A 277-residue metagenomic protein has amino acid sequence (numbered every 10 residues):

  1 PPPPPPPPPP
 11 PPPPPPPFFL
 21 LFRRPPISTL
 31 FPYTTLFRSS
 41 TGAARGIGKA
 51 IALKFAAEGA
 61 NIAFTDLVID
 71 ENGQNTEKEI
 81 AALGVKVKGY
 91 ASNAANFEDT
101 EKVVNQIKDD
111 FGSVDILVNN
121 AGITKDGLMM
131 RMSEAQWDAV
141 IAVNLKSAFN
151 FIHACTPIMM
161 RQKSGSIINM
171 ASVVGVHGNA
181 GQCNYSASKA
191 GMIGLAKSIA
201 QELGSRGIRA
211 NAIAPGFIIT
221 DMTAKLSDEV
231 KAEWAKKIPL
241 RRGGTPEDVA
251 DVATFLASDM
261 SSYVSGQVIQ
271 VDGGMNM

Functional and structural regions predicted by a protein language model:
L21-L36: Short, small-residue-biased leader/transition segments that mark boundaries at the very start of proteins
E58-N75: Conserved glycine-rich Rossmann-like NAD(P)H-binding loop of the short-chain dehydrogenase/reductase
L128-M129, S133-I141, T223, W234: Substrate-binding pocket helix/loop in short-chain dehydrogenase/reductase
F149-I152, I208, R242-V271, N276: C-terminal substrate-recognition "lid" of short-chain dehydrogenase/reductases
I152, S188, A196: Active-site helix of classical SDR
P157, Q201-S205, S262: Alpha-helical segment proximal to the catalytic Tyr-Lys
S172: Residue(s) in the substrate-gating loop at a strand-loop-helix junction that position the organic substrate next
